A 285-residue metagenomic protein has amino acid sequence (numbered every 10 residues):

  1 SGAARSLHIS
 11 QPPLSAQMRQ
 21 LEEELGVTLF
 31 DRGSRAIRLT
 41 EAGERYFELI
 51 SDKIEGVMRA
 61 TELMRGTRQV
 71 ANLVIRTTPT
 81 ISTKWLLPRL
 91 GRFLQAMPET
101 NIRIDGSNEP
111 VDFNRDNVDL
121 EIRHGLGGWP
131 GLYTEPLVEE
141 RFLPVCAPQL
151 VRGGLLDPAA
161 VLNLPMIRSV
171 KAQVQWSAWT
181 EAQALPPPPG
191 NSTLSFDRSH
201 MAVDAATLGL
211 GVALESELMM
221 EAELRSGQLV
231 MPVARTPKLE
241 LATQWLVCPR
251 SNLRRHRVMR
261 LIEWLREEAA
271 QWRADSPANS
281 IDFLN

Functional and structural regions predicted by a protein language model:
H8-I9: Central "turn" residue of the DNA-binding helix-turn-helix
E22-L39: A short LG(V/I)-centered, amphipathic sequence patch enriched for acidic residue(s) preceding the LG motif
S34-I37, E41-E44, E55-R76: Short helix-loop hinge/linker segments at domain boundaries
V70-P130, A278-N285: Central regulatory/effector-binding core of bacterial HTH transcription factors
E99, E221-S226, R235-N285: C-terminal effector-binding regulatory domain of bacterial HTH transcription factors
R103-S195: Acidic, Gly/Pro-rich loop/turn segments at junctions of secondary structure
P188-P232, T236-L239: Hydrophobic hinge/microswitch elements
